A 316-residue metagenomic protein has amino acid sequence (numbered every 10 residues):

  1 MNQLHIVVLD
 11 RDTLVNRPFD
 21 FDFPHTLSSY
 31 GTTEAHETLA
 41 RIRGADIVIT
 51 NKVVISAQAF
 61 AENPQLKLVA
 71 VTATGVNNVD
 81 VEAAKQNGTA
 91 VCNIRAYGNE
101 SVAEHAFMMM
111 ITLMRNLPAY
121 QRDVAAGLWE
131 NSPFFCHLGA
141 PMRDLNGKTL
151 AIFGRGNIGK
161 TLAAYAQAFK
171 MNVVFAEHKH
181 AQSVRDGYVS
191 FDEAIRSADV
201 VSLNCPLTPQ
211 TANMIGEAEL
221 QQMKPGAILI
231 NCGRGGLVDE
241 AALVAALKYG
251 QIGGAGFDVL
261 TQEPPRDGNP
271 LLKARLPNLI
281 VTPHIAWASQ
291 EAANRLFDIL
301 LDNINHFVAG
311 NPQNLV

Functional and structural regions predicted by a protein language model:
M1-I47: N-terminal glycine-/charge-rich "phosphate-binding" loop or analogous flexible N-terminal tail
G31, T72-A73, T89-E100, E177: Short beta->alpha connector loops at strand-helix junctions that form conserved, small/polar/Pro-enriched
I55-F60, H178-P270: Rossmann-like adenosine-cofactor binding region
N87, R95-T149, A164: Phosphate-binding beta-alpha-beta segment of Rossmann-like dinucleotide-binding domains, i.e., the NAD(P)
V91, G226, C232-V316: Rossmann-like dinucleotide-binding domain for NAD(H)/NADP(H)
R155-G156: Glycine-rich Rossmann-fold phosphate-binding loop(s) that bind the pyrophosphate of adenine dinucleotide cofactors
G159-K160: N-terminal Rossmann-fold NAD(P) dinucleotide-binding loop
